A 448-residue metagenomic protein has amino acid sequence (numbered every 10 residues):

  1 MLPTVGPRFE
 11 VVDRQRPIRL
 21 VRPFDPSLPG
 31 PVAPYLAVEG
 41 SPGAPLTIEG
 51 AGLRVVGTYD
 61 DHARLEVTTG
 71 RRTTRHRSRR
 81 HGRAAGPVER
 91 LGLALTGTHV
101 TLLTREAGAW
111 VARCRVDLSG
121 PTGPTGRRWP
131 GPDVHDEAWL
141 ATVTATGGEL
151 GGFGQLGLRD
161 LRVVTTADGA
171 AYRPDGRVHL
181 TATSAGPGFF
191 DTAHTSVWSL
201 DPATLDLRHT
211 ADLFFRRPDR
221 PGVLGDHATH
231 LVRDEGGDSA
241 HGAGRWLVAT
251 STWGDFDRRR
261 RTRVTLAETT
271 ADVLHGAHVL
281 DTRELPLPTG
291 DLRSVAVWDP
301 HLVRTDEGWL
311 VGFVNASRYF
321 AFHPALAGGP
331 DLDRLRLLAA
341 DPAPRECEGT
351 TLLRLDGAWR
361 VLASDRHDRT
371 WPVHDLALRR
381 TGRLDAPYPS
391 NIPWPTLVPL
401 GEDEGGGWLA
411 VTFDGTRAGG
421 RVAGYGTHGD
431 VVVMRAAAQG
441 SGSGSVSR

Functional and structural regions predicted by a protein language model:
M1-R448: Carbohydrate-active catalytic/glycan-binding domains of CAZyme proteins, especially the secreted or lumenal ectodomains
